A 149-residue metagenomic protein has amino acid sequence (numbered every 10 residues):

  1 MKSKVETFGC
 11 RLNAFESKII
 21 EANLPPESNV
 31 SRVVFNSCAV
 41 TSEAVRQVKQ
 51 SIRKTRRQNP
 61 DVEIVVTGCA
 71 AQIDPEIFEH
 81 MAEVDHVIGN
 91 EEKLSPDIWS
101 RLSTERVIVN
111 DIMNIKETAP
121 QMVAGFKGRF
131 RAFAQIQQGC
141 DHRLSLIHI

Functional and structural regions predicted by a protein language model:
M1-I147: Proteins enriched for Cys/Gly/acidic motifs involved in redox and nucleic-acid/cofactor modification
